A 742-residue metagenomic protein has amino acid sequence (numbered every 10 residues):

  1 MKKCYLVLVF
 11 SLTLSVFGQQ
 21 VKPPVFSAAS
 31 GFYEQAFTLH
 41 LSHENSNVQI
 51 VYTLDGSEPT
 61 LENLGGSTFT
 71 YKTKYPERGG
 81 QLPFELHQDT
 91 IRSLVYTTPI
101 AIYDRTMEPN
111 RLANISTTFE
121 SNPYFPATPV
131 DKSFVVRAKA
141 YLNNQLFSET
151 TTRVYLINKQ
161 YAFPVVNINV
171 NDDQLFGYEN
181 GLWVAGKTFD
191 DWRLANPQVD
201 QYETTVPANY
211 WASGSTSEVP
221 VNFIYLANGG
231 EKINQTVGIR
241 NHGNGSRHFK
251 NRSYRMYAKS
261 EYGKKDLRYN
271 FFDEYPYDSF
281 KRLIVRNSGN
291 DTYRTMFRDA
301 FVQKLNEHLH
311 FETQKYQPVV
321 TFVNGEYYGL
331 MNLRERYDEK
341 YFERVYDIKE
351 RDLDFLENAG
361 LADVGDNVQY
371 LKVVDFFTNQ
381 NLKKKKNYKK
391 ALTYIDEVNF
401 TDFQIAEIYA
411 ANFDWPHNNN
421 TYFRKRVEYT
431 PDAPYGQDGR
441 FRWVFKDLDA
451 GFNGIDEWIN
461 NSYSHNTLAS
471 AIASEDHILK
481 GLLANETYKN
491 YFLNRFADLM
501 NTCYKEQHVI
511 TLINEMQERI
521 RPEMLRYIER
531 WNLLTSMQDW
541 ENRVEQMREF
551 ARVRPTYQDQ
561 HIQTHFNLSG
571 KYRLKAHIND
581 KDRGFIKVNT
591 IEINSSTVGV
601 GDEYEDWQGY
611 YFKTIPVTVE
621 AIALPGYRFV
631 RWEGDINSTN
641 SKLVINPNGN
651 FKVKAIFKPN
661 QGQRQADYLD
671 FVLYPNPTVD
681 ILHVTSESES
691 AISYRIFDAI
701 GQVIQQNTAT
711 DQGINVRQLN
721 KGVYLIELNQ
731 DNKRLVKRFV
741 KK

Functional and structural regions predicted by a protein language model:
M1-V21: Bacterial Sec-dependent N-terminal signal peptides
G18-P220, Y225-A227, E231-Q235, Y429-T430 (+3 more regions): Short, compositionally stereotyped local motifs that mark structural "simplifiers"
S67, D89-T90, T150-T151, S279 (+3 more regions): Coil residues (strongly favoring Ser/Thr
N110, P164-V166, D173-S213, V221-N222 (+12 more regions): Middle-to-C-terminal accessory/interaction subdomains
S133, G263-K265, N270-L330, K383-D402: A conserved hydrophobic secondary-structure block that centers on an alpha-helix together with its immediately flanking
Y328-G360: Conserved structural core of kinase catalytic domains
A666-Y674, T678-K742: C-terminal outer-membrane/trafficking sorting elements
